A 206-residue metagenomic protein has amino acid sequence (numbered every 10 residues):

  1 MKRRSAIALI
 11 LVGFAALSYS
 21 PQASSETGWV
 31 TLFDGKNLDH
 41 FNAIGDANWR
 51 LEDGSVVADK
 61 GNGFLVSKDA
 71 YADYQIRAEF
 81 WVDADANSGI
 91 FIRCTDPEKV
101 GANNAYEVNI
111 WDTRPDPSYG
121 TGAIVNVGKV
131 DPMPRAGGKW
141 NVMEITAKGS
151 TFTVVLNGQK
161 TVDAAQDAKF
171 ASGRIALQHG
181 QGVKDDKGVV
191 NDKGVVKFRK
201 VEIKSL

Functional and structural regions predicted by a protein language model:
R3-I7, Y19: N-terminal export leaders
L9-L11, G188-V189: Detector for intrinsically disordered, low-structure N-terminal pre-sequences
V12-S20: Hydrophobic h-region of N-terminal signal peptides that target proteins for export in Gram-negative bacteria
Y19-L206: Carbohydrate-interacting regions of secretory-pathway proteins
